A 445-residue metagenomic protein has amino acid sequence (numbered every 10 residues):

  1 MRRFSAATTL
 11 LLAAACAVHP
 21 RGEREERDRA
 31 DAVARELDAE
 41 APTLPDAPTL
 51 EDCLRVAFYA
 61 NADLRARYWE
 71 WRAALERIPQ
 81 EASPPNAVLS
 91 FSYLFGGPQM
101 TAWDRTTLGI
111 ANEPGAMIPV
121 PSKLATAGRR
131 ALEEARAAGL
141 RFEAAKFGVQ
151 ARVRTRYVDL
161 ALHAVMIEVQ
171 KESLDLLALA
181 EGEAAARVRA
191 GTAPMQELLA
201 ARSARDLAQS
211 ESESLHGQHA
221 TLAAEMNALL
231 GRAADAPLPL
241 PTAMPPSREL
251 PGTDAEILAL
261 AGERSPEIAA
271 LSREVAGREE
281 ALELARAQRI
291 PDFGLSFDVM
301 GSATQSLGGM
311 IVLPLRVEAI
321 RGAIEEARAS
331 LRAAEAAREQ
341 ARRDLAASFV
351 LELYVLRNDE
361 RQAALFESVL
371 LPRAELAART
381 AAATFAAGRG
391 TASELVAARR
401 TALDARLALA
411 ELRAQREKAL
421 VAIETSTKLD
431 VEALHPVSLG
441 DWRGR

Functional and structural regions predicted by a protein language model:
M1-A14: Sec-dependent bacterial lipoprotein signal peptides
C16-N86, A234, L240-A276, E339-R342 (+3 more regions): Bacterial Sec-pathway N-terminal export signals of envelope proteins
A17-R21, A408-R445: Acidic, low-complexity, intrinsically disordered peripheral segments
V18, L124, L140-L260, E352-V355 (+4 more regions): Periplasmic alpha-helical coiled-coil/stalk elements that build and connect Gram-negative outer-membrane
E40-P45, S90-K123, A127, L240-P251 (+3 more regions): Small/polar, glycine/serine/threonine/aspartate-rich low-complexity segments that form flexible
C53, A60, R67, M117 (+22 more regions): Amphipathic alpha-helical coiled-coil segments and their boundaries
V56-A66, R72-A87, M100-T101, N112-R130 (+8 more regions): A glycine-/polar-enriched beta->alpha junction
V188-T192, F385-R389, S426-K428: A short glycine-centered flexible hinge/capping loop motif at secondary-structure junctions
